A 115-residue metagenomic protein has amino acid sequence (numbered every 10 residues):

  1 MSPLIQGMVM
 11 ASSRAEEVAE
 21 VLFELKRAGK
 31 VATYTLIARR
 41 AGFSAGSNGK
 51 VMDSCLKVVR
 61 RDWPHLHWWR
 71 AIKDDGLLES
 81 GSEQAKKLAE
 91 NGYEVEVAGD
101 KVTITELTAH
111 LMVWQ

Functional and structural regions predicted by a protein language model:
P3-Q115: Nucleic acid-binding interface residues in structured DNA/RNA-binding domains, emphasizing the DNA-engaging scaffolds
